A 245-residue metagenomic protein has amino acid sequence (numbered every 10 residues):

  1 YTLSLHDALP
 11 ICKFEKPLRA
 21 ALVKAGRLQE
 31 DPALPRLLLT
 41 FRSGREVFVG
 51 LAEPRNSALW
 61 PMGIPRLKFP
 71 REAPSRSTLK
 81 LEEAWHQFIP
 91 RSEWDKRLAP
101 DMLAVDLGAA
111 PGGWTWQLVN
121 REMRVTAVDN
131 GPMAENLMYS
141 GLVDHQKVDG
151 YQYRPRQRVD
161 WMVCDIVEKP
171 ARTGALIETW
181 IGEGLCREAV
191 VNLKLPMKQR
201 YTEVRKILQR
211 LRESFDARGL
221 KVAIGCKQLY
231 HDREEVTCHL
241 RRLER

Functional and structural regions predicted by a protein language model:
L3-R245: SAM-dependent transferase fold signal centered on methyltransferase-like domains, encompassing both Class I
